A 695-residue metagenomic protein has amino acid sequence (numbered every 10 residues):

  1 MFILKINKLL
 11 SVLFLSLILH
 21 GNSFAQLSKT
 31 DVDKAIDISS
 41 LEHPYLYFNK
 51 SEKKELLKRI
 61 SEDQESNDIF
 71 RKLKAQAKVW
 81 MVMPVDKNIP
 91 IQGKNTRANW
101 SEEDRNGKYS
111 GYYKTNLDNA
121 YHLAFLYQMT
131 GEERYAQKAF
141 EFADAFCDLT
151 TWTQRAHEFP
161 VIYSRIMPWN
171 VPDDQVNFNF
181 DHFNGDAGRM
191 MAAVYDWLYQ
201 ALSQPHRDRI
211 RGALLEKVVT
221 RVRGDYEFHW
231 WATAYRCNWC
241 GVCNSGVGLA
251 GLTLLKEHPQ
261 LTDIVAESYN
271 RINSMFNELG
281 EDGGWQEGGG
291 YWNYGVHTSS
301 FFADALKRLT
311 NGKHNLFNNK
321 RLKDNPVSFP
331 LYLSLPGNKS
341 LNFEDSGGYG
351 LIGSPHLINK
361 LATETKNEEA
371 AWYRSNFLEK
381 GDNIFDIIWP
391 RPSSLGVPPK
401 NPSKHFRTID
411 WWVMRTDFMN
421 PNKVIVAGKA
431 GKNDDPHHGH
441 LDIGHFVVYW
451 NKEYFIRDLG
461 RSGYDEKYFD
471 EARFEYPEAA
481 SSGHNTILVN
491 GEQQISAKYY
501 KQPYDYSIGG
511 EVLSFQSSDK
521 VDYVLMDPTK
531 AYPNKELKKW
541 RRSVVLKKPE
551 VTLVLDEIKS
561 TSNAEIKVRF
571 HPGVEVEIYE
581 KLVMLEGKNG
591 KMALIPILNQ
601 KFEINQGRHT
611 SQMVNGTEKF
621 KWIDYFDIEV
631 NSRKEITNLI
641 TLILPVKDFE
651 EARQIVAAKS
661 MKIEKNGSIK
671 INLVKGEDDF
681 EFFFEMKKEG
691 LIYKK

Functional and structural regions predicted by a protein language model:
S11-H20: Bacterial N-terminal signal peptides
A25-Q26, K467-K695: CBM-like, beta-strand-rich accessory domains located in the C-terminal region of large, secreted polysaccharide-active
L27-E103: Low-complexity, Ser/Thr/Pro/Gly-enriched N-terminal "stalk/linker" regions
K29, Y45, A98-N116, R155 (+8 more regions): Solvent-exposed loop and edge beta-strand segments that line ligand/cofactor-binding and catalytic clefts
H43-Q64, L117-R134, K138, D144-T151 (+10 more regions): Well-ordered alpha-helical scaffold segments within catalytic/enzyme domains
L73-K87, A139-H157, R209-W230, D263-G283 (+1 more regions): Long, well-ordered core segments of solenoidal/helical folds
P172-G290, D386-K400: Active-site lining segments of carbohydrate-active enzymes
L254, Y291-F455, L513-V521, N631-K634 (+2 more regions): Carbohydrate-active enzyme catalytic cores, enriched for enzymes that act on polyanionic acidic polysaccharides
